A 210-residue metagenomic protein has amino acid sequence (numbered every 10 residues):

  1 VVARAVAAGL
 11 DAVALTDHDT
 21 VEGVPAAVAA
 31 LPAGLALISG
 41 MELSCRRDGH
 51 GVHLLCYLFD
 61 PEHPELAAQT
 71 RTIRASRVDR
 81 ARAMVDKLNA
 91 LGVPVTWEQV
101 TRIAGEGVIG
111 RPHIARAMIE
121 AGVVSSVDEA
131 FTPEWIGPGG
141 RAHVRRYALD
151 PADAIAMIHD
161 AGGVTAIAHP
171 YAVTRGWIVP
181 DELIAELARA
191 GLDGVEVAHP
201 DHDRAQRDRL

Functional and structural regions predicted by a protein language model:
V1-H50, W135-G137, L149-A156, A161-G162 (+1 more regions): An N-terminally biased module of ancient metal coordination in phosphate/nucleic-acid-related enzymes
V21, A104-P112, R204: An alpha-helix initiation/capping motif
R46-V78, W97, R116, E120-G140: Active-site gating loops and adjacent loop-to-helix segments of metal-dependent hydrolytic enzymes
A68-R71, H143, Y171-W177: Acidic/histidine-rich helix-loop elements that form or flank divalent-metal/phosphate-binding sites at the catalytic
A75-I103: Conserved phosphoryl-transfer catalytic core
L91, A121, A198: Change "in soluble alpha/beta enzymes" to "in soluble alpha/beta proteins
G107-P170: Conserved acidic, metal-coordinating active-site core of Asp-based, Mg2+-dependent phosphoryl-transfer enzymes
